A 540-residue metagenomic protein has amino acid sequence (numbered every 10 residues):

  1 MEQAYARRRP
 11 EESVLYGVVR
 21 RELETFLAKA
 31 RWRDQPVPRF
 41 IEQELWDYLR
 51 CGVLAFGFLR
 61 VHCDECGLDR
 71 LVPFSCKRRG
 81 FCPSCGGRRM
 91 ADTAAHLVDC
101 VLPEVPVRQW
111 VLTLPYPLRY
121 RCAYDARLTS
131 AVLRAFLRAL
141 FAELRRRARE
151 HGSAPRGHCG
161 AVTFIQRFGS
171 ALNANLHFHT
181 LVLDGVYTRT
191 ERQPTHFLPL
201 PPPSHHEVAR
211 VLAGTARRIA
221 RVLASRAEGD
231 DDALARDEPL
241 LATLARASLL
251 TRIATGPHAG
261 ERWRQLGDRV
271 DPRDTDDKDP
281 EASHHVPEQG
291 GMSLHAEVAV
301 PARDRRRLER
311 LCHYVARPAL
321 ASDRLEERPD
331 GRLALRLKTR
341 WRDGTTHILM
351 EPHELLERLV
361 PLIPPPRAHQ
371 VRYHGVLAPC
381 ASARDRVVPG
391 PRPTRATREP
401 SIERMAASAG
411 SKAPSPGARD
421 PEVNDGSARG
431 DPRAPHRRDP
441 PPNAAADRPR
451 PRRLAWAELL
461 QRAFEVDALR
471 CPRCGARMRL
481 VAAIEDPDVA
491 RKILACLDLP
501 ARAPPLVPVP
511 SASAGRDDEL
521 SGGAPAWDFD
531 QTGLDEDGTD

Functional and structural regions predicted by a protein language model:
M1-D540: Beta->alpha loop/short-helix hinge microenvironment recognizer with preference for catalytic Tyr/His contexts
